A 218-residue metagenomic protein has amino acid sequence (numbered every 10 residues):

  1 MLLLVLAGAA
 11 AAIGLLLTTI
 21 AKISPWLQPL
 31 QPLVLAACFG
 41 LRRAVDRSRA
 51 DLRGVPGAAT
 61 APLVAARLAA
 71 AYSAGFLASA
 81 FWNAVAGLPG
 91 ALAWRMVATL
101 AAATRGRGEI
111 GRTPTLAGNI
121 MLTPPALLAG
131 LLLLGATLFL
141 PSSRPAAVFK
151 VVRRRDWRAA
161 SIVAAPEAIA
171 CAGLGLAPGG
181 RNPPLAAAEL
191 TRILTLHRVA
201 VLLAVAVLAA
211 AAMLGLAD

Functional and structural regions predicted by a protein language model:
M1-D218: Hydrophobic N-terminal alpha-helices or hydrophobic patches in metabolic proteins across all domains of life
